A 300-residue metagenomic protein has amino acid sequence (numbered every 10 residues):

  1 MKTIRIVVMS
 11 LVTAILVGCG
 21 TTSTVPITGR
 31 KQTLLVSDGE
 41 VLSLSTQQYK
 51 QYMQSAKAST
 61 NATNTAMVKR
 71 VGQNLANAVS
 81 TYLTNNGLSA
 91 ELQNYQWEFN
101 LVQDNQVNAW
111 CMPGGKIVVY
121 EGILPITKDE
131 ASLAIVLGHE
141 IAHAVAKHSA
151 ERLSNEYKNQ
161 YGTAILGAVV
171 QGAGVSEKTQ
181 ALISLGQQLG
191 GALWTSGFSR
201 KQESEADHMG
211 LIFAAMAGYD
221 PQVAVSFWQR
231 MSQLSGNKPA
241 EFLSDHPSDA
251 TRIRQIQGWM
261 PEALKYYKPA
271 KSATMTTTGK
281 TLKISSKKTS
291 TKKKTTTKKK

Functional and structural regions predicted by a protein language model:
K2-I6, C19-K300: A Zn2+-metalloprotease active-site environment signal
M9: Internal catalytic-core helix/loop-beta-alpha segment that presents or stabilizes conserved functional determinants
A14-G18: C-terminal motif of bacterial Sec signal peptides marking the signal peptidase cleavage site
